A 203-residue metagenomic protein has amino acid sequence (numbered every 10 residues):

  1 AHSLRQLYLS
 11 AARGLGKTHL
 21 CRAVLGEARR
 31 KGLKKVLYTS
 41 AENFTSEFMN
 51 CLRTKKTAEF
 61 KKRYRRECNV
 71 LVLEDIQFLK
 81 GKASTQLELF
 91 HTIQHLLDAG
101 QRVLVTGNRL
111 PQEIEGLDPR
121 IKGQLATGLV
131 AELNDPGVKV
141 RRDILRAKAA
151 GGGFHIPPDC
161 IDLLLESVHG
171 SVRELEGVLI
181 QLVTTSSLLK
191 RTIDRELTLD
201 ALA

Functional and structural regions predicted by a protein language model:
S3-C21: Walker A/P-loop nucleotide-binding motif
L33-C68, I76, K80-A83: Short glycine-rich substrate-engagement loop in P-loop NTPases that contacts/grips substrate
Y38-T39, V72-E74, R102-N108: Structural recognition of the conserved hydrophobic beta-strand(s) that form the central parallel beta-sheet of P-loop
M49-R53, P111-T127: Short regulatory helix/loop adjacent to the ATP-binding pocket of P-loop NTPases
R109, R120, G128, V140-H155 (+2 more regions): Conserved AAA+ ATPase "sensor/coupling" helix adjacent to the nucleotide-binding pocket
E113-E115, G128-V140: Conserved AAA+ ATPase "SRH/arginine-finger" region at the nucleotide-binding site
R146-A150, D159-S167, R173-L188: C-terminal helical "lid" of AAA+/P-loop NTPase domains
T184-A203: Conserved alpha/beta core segments of nucleic-acid transaction machinery
